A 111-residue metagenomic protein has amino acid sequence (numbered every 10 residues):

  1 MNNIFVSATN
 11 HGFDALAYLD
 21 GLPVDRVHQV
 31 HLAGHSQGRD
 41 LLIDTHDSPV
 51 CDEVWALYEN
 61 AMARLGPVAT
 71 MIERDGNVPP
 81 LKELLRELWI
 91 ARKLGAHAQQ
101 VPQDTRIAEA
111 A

Functional and structural regions predicted by a protein language model:
M1-L41: Acidic/histidine-rich catalytic cores of soluble enzymes
A15-L22, P49-R64: A short, acidic, amphipathic alpha-helical segment used as a generic capping/interface helix at domain edges
R26-H28, L65-V68: Short, well-ordered coil/turn segments that N-cap beta-strands
R39-L41, V78-K82: Short active-site-adjacent structural elements
I43-P49: Short, glycine/charged-rich beta-strand-loop motifs at protein surfaces that mediate ligand recognition and catalysis
A69-D75: Conserved active-site loop/cleft motifs that coordinate metal ions or position small ligands
L81-I107: C-terminal helical cap(s) of enzyme catalytic domains, especially alpha/beta-barrels
A111: Glycine-rich phosphate/dinucleotide-binding loop and adjoining beta-alpha-beta core of small-molecule
